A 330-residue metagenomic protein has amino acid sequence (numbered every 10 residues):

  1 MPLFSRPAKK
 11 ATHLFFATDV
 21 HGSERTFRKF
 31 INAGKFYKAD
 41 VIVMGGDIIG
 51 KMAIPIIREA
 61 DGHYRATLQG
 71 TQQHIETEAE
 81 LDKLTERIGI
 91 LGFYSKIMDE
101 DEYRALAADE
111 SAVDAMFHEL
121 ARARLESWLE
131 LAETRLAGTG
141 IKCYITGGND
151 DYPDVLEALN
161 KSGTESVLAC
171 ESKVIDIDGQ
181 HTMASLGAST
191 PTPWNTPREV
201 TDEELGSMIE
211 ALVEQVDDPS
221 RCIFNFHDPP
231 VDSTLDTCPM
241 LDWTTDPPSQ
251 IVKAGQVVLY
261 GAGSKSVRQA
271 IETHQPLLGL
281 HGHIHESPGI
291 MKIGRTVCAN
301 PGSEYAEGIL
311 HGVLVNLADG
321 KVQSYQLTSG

Functional and structural regions predicted by a protein language model:
P2, T26-D178: Core catalytic region of metal-dependent phosphoesterases/phosphodiesterases, especially metallo-beta-lactamase-like
P2-F4, G22, V174-Q180, T196 (+3 more regions): Binuclear metal-dependent phosphoesterase catalytic core
A11-H21, Q180-T192, I223-H227, V297-S303 (+1 more regions): Active-site-proximal beta-strand elements of phosphoester/diester hydrolases
D19, F27, I42, D47 (+8 more regions): Divalent metal-coordination and catalytic microenvironments
H21-R25, I49-A53, I145-E157, D176 (+4 more regions): Active-site environment of divalent metal-dependent phosphoester hydrolases
S111-A123, N225-Q275: Active-site-proximal segments of metal-dependent phosphoesterases and phosphodiesterases across multiple
K142-Y144, L168, T182, R221-I223 (+3 more regions): Proline-centered loop/turn at the N-terminus of a beta-strand
G179-I223, D242-W243, Y260-G263: Binuclear metal-dependent hydrolase catalytic cores centered on His/Asp/Glu-rich metal-binding motifs
